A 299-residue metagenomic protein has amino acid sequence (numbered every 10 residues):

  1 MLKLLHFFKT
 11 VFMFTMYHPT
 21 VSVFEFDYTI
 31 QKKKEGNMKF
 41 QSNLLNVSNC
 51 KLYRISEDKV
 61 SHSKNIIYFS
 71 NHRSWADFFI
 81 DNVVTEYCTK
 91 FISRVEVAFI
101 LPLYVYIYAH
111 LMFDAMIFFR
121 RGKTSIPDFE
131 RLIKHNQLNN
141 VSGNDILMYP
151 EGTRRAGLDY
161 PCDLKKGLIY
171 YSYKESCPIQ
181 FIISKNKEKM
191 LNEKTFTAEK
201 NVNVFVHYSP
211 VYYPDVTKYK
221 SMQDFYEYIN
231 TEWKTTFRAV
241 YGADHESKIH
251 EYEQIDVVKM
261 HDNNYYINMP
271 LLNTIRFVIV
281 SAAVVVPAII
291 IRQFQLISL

Functional and structural regions predicted by a protein language model:
M1-F69, A76-I80, N264-I275, P287 (+1 more regions): Membrane-anchoring hydrophobic helices of lipid-metabolizing enzymes
M13-E25, S48, H62-K123: Catalytic core of membrane glycerolipid acyltransferases/transacylases, capturing the structured, soluble-facing
Q41-L45, D81, I107-H110, Y171-S172 (+1 more regions): Structural element of the ATP-grasp superfamily
R54, M116-R120, P214: Short acidic-hydrophobic, aromatic-tinged amphipathic segments that line or gate anion-handling sites
D58, K123, K185: Residue-level "edge-of-site" marker
S61, I126-P127, E188-K189: Short secondary-structure capping/turn micro-motifs that flank functional sites
S125-I133: Structural motif
L132-L299: Non-catalytic C-terminal accessory region of glycerolipid acyltransferases and related lyso-lipid remodeling enzymes
